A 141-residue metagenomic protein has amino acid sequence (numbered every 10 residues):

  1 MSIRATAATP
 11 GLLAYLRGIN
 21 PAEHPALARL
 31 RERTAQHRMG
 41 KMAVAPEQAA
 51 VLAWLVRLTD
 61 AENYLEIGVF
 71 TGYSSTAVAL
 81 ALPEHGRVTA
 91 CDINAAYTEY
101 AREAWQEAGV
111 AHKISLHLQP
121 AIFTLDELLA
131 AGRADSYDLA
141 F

Functional and structural regions predicted by a protein language model:
M1-F141: A short alpha-helical cap/connector motif
